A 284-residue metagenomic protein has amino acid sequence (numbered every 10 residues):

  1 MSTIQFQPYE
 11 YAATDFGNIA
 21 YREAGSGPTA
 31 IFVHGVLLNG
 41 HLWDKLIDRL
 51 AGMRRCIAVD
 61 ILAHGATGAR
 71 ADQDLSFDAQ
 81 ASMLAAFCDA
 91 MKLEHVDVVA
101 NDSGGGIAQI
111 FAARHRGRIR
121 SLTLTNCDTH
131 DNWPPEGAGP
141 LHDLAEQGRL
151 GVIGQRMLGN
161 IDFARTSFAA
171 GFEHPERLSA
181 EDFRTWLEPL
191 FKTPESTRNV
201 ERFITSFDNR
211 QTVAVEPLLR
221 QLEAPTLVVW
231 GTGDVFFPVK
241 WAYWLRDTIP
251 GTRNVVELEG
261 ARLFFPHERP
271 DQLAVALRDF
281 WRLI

Functional and structural regions predicted by a protein language model:
I4-F6, F16-I19, V36, I57 (+6 more regions): Flexible "cap/lid" subdomain of the alpha/beta-hydrolase fold that forms the substrate-access gate
E10-T14: Short acidic-hydrophobic surface loop/beta-edge motif
R22-A66: Conserved HGGG/HGGXW glycine-rich cap/lid loop of the alpha/beta-hydrolase fold
A24, L258-G260: Conserved beta-strand termini and adjacent loop/short-helix elements that scaffold enzyme active sites in alpha/beta
A261-P270, A274: Catalytic histidine-centered segment of alpha/beta-hydrolase-like enzymes
